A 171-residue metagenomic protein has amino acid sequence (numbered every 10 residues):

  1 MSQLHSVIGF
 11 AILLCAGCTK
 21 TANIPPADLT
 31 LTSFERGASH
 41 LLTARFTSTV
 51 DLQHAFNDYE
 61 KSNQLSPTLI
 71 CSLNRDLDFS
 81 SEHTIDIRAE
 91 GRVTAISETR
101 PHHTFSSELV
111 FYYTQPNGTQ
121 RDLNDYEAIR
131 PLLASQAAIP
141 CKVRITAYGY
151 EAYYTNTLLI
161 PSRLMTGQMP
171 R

Functional and structural regions predicted by a protein language model:
M1-V7: Bacterial N-terminal signal peptides that target proteins for export
G9-I12: Hydrophobic helical h-region of N-terminal Sec-dependent signal peptides in bacterial secretory/periplasmic proteins
C15-G17: C-terminal motif of bacterial Sec signal peptides marking the signal peptidase cleavage site
T19-R171: Non-catalytic macromolecular-recognition regions in eukaryotic signaling proteins
